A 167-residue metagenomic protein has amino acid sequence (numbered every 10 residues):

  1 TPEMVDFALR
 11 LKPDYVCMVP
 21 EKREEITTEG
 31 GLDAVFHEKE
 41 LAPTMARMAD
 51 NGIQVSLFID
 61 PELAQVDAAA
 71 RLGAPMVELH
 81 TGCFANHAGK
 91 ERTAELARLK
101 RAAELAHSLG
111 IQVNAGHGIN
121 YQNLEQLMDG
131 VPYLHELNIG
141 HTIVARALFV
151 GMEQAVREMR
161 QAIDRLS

Functional and structural regions predicted by a protein language model:
T1, E21-R23, D60-E62, G82-F84 (+3 more regions): Active-site beta-loop-alpha junctions enriched in small/polar residues
T1-E40: Glycine/small-residue-rich loop that forms an oxyanion/phosphate-binding "nest" at active or ligand-binding sites
P2-R10, E62-L72, A115, I119-L134: Catalytic cores of alpha/beta
Y15-C17, G52-F58, P75-E78, G110-N114 (+2 more regions): Structural preference for beta-strand elements that scaffold enzyme active sites
C17-E25, M76-A88, Y133-M152: Glycine-rich phosphate-binding active-site loops on the catalytic face of alpha/beta enzymes
R23, Q54-A106: Histidine/lysine/aspartate-rich catalytic loop segments that bind and position anionic ligands
T28-G30, E91-R92, R146-S167: C-terminal helical cap(s) of enzyme catalytic domains, especially alpha/beta-barrels
A34-S56, R92-A115, V131, M159-L166: Alpha-helix-loop-beta-strand connector modules within alpha/beta enzyme cores
